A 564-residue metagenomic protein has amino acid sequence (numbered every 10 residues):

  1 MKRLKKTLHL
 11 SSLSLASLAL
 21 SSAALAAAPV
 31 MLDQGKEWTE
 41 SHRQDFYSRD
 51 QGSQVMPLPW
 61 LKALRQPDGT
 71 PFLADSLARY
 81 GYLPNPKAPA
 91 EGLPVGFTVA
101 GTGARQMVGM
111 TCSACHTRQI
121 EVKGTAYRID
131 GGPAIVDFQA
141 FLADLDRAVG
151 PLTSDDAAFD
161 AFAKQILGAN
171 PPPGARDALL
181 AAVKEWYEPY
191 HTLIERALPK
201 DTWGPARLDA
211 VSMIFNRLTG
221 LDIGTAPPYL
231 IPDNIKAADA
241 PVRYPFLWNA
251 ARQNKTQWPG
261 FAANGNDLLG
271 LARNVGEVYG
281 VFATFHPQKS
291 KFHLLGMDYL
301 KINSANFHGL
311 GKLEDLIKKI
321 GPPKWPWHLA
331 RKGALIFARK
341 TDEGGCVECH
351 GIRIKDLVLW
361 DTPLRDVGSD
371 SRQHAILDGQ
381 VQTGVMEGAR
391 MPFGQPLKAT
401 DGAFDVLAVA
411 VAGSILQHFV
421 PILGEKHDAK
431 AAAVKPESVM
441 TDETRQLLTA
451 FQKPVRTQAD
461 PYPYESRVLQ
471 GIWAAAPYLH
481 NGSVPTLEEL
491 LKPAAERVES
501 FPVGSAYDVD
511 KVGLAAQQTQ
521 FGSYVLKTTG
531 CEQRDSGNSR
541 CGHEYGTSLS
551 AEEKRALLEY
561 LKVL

Functional and structural regions predicted by a protein language model:
M1-L8: N-terminal secretory signal peptides that target proteins for export/translocation
S11-A23: Bacterial N-terminal signal peptides
A27-L564: Periplasmic c-type cytochrome electron-transfer domains
